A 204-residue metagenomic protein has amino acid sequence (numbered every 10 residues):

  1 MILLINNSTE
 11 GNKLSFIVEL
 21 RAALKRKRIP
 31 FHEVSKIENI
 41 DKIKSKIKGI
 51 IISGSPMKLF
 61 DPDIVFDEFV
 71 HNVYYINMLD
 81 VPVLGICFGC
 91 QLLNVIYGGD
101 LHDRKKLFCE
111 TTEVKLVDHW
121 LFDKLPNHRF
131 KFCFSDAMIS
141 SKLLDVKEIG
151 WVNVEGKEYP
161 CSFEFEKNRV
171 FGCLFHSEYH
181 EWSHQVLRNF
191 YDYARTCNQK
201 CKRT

Functional and structural regions predicted by a protein language model:
M1, I5-L24, F31: Cys-dependent protein tyrosine phosphatase-like superfamily
I2-K13, Y75-M78, H102-C109, K115-T204: Amide-donor transfer/coupling interface in amidating biosynthetic enzymes
I17, P62-V65, V95-G99: Short amphipathic alpha-helical segments
R21-L84: Flexible gly/pro-rich beta->alpha loop and the following alpha-helix that scaffold active-site loops
K36-N39, F88-G89, D136-I139: Short, polar loop motifs at secondary-structure junctions
D41-S45, L92-I96, S140-D145, E164: Short loop/helix-cap segments at secondary-structure boundaries that form the rim of catalytic
L59-D61, N94, E181: Glycine/Thr-rich phosphate-binding loops of Rossmann-like dinucleotide-binding domains
N77-G98: Catalytic nucleophile loop
